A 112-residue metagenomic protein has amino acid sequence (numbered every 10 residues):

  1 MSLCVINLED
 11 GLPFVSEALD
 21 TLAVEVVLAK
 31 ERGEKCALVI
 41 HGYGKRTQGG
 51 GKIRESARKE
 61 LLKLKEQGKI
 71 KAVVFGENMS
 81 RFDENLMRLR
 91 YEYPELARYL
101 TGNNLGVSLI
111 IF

Functional and structural regions predicted by a protein language model:
M1-F112: Long, charged, low-complexity intrinsically disordered regions
